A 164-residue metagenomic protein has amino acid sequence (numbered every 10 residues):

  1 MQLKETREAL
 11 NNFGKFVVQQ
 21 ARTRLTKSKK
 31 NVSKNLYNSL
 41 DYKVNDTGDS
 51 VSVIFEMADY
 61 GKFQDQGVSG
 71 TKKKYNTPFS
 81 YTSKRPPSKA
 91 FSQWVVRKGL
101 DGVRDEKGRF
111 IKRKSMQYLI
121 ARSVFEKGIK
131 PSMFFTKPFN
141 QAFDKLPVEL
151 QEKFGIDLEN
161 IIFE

Functional and structural regions predicted by a protein language model:
M1-N45, S50: Charge-rich, low-complexity N-terminal segments
N35-E164: Charged, low-complexity interaction tracts
